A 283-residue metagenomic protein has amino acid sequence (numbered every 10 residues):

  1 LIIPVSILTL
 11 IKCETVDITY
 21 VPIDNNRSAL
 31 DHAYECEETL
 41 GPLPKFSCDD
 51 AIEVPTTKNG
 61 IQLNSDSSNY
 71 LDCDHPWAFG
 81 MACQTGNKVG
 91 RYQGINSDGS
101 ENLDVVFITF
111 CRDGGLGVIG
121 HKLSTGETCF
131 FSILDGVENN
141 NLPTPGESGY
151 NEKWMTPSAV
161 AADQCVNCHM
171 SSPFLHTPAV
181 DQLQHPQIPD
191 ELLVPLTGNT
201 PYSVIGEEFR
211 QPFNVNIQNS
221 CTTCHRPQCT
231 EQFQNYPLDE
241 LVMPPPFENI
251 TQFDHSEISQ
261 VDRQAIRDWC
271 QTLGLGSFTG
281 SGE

Functional and structural regions predicted by a protein language model:
L1-P4: Sec-dependent signal peptide recognition, specifically the positively charged N-region followed immediately by
S6, A29, G41, D66 (+4 more regions): Residue-level signal for mature regions of secreted extracellular proteins and peptides
I18-L30, E101, F107-T109, G114-G117 (+2 more regions): C-terminal His-loop and adjacent cap/lid subdomain of alpha/beta-hydrolase
Y20-H75: Short Lys/Arg-enriched alpha/beta "domain-start" segment
A51-G115: N-terminal carbohydrate-binding/catalytic regions of secreted carbohydrate-active enzymes
G115-E283: Sequence context surrounding c-type heme c attachment/ligation sites in exported
